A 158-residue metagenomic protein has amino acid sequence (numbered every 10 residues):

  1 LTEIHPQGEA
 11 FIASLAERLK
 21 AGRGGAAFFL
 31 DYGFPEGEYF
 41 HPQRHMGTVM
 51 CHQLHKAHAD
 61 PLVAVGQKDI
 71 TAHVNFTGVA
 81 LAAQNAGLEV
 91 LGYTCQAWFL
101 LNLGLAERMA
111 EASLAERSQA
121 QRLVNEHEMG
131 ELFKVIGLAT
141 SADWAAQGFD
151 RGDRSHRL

Functional and structural regions predicted by a protein language model:
L1-L158: Long, Lys/Arg- and hydrophobic-enriched amphipathic alpha-helices
